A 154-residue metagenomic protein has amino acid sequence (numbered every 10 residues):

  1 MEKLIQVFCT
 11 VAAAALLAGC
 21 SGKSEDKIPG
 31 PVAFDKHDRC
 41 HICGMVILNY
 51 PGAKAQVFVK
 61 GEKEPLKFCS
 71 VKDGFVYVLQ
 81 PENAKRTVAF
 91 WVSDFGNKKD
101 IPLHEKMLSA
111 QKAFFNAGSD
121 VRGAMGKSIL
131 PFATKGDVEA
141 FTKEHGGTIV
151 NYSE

Functional and structural regions predicted by a protein language model:
M1-C9: Bacterial N-terminal signal peptides that target proteins for export
L17-G19: C-terminal motif of bacterial Sec signal peptides marking the signal peptidase cleavage site
S21-K23: Bacterial signal peptide processing site
A33-K67, K72: Post-signal-peptide N-terminal segment of Sec-exported extracytoplasmic proteins
F58-K63, V121-G126, T142: Short glycine-enriched loop/turn motifs at secondary-structure junctions
P65-H104: Mature extracytoplasmic domains of secretory-pathway proteins
V88-K135, E139: Thiol/selenol-based redox catalytic cores and closely related redox-interacting motifs
G146-E154: N-terminal targeting pre-sequences for secretion and organelle import
